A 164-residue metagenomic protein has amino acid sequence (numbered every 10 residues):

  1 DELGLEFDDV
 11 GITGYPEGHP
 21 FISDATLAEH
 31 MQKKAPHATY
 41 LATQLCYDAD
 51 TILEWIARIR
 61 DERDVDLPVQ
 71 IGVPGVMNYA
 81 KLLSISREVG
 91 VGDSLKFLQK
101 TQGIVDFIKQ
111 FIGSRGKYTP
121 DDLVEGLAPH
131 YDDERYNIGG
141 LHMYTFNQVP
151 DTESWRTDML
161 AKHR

Functional and structural regions predicted by a protein language model:
D1-E2, F21-A25, L45-D61, Q148-D158: Active-site-adjacent beta->alpha loops and helix N-cap segments on the catalytic face of soluble alpha/beta enzymes
D1-P20, E62-D132, N147, M159-R164: Active-site pocket-lining/capping segments in soluble small-molecule metabolic enzymes
F21-P36: Active-site glycine-rich loop that binds ribose-phosphate moieties when present
Q32-P36, I56-D64, T157-H163: Short, surface-exposed basic-aromatic patches at helix termini and helix-loop junctions that form
K34-H37, I71, L141: Conserved, mostly hydrophobic/aromatic
T39-A49, S114-R115, H142-Y144: Catalytic beta/alpha-barrel core
D133-G140: Flexible, glycine/charged-enriched surface loops at secondary-structure junctions
